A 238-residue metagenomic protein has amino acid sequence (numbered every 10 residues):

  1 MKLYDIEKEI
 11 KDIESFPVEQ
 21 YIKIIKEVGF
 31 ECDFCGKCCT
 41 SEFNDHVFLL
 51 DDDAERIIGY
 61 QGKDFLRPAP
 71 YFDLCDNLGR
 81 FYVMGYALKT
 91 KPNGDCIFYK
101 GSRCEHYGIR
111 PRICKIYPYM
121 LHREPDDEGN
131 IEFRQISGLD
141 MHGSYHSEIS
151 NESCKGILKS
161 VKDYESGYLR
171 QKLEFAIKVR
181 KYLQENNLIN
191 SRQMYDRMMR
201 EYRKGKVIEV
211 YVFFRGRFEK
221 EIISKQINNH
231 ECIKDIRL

Functional and structural regions predicted by a protein language model:
M1-L238: Short loop/turn segments that flank or connect secondary-structure elements
